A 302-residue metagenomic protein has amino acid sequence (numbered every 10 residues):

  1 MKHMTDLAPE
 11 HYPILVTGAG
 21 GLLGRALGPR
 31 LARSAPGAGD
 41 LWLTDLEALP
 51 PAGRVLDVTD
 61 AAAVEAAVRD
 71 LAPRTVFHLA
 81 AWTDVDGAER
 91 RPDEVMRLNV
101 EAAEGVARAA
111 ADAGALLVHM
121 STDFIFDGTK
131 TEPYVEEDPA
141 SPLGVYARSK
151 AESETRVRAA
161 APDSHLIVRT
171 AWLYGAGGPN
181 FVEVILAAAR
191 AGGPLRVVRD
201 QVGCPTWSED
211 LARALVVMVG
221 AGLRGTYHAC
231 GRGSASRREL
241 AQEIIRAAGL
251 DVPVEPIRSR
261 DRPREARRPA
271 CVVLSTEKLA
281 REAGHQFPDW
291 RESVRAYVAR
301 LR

Functional and structural regions predicted by a protein language model:
A8-S34: N-terminal Rossmann NAD(P)H-binding glycine-rich loop of SDR-like oxidoreductase domains
L46-A62: Rossmann-fold cofactor-recognition segment
V58-L98, A111: NAD(P)H-binding glycine-rich loop region in Rossmannoid oxidoreductase-like domains and their noncatalytic homologs
R90, R97-G105, I125-V168, W172-L173: Catalytic helix-loop patch of NAD(P)-dependent Rossmann-fold dehydrogenases
T155-G203, E209-D210: NAD(P)-dependent short-chain dehydrogenase/reductase
V197-V202, Y227-A235, E282: Glycine-rich Rossmann NAD(P)(H)-binding loop
A214, A221-E265, A270: Mid/C-terminal beta-alpha module of Rossmann-like enzyme folds, strongest in SDR-family dehydrogenases/epimerases
S236-Q242, R258-R302: Conserved C-terminal active-site "lid" loop/helix of NAD(P)H-dependent oxidoreductases that clamps the redox cofactor
